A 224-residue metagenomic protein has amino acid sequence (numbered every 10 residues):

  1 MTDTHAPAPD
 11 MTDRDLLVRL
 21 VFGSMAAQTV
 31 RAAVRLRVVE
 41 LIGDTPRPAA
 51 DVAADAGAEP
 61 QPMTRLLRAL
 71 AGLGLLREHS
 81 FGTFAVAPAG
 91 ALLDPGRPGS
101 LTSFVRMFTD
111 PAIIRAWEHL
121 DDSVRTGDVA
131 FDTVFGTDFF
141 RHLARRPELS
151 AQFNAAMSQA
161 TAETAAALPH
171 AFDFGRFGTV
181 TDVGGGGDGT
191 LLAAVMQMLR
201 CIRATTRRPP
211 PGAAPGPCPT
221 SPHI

Functional and structural regions predicted by a protein language model:
T4-A8, R14-R47, D51-D55, P60-T179: Conserved Class I S-adenosyl-L-methionine-dependent methyltransferase catalytic core
V183: Conserved beta-strand/loop positions that form the S-adenosyl-L-methionine
G187-L199: Conserved SAM-binding loop of SAM-dependent methyltransferases across substrates and taxa, primarily the Class I
R200-R207: Conserved SAM-binding motif I beta-strand of class I
A214-G216: Conserved SAM-binding loop
C218-I224: Conserved SAM-binding strand-loop segment of SAM-dependent methyltransferases
